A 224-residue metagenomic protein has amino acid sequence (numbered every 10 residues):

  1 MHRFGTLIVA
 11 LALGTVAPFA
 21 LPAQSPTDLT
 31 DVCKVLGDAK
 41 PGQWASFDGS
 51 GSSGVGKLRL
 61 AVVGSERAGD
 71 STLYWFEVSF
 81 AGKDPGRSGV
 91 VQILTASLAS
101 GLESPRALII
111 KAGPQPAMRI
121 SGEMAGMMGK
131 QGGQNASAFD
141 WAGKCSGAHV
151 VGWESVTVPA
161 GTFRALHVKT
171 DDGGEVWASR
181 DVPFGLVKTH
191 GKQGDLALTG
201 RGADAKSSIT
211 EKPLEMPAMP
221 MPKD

Functional and structural regions predicted by a protein language model:
M1-F4: Positively charged n-region of N-terminal signal peptides that target proteins for export
I8-P18: Bacterial N-terminal signal peptides
A23-D224: Acidic, serine/threonine-rich low-complexity disordered tracts
